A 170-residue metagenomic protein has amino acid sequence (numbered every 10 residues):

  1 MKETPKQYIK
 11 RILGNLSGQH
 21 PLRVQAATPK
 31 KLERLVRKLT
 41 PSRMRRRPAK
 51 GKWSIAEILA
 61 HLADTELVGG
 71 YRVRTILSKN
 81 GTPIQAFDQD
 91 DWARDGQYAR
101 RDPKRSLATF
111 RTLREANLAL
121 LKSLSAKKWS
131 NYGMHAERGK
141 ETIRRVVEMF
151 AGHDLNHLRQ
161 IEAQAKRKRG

Functional and structural regions predicted by a protein language model:
M1-A26: Extreme N-terminal tail/first-helix region
K2-R11, R45-D91, E115-A119, S130-G170: Short, contiguous alpha-helical
R11-G18, G96-P103, G139-I143: A short, mixed-charge helix-start or loop-turn motif at secondary-structure junctions
G18-P29, K52, A56-L59, P103-L107 (+1 more regions): Amphipathic, non-membrane alpha-helical segments in soluble helical-bundle scaffolds
R23-L35, A93-S130, F150: Acidic/histidine-rich alpha-helical segments that form the ligand environment of transition-metal centers
A26-W53: A glycine-rich, hydrophobic loop/mini-helix early in the fold
L35, L39-S42, N80, L124-K127 (+1 more regions): A short secondary-structure junction motif
